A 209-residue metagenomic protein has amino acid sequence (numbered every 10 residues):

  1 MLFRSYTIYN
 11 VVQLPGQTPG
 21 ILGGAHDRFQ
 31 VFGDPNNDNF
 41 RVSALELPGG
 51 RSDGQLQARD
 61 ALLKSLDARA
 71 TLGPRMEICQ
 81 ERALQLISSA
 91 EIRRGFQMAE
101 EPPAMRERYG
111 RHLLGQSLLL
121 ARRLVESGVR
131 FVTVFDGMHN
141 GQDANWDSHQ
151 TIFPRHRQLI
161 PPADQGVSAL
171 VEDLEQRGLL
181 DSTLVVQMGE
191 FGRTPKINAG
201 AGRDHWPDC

Functional and structural regions predicted by a protein language model:
M1-C209: Ligand-binding pockets and gating/stacking loops
